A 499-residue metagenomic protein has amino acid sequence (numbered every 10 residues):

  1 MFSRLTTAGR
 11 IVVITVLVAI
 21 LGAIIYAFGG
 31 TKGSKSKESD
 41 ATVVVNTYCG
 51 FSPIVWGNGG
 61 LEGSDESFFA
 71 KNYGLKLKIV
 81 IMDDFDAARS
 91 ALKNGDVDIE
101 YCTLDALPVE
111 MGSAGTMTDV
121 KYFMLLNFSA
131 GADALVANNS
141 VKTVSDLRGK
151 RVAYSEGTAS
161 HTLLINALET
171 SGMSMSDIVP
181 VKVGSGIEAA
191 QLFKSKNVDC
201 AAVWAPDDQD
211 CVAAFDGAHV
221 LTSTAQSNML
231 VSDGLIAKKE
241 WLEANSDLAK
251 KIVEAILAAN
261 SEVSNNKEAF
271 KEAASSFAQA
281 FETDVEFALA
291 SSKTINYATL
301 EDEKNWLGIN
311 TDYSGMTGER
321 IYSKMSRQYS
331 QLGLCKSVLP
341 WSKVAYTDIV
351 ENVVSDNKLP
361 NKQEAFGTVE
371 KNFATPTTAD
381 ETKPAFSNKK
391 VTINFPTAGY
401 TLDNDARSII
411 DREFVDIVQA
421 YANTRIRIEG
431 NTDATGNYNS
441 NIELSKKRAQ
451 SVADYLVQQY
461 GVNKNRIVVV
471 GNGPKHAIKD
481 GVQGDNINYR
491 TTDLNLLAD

Functional and structural regions predicted by a protein language model:
F2-L17: N-terminal Sec-pathway targeting helices
I14, V18-G29: Hydrophobic alpha-helical membrane-insertion segments, chiefly the h-region of N-terminal signal peptides
T31-G184, A189, D199-A205, L221-S223 (+1 more regions): Short, glycine-/small- and polar/acidic-enriched structural segments that line small-molecule recognition paths
L104, A114-G115, S176-V181, G186-D284: Pocket-lining segment of extracytoplasmic ligand-binding domains
S145, M175-V179, T424, N463-V468 (+1 more regions): Short acidic capping loops at alpha-helix termini that bridge into adjacent secondary structure
A244-S337: Secondary-structure end/capping motifs
I349-R425, Q483, A498-D499: Periplasmic peptidoglycan-binding/tethering modules of Gram-negative envelope proteins
T432-D499: Periplasmic OmpA-like peptidoglycan-binding domain that tethers envelope proteins to the cell wall
